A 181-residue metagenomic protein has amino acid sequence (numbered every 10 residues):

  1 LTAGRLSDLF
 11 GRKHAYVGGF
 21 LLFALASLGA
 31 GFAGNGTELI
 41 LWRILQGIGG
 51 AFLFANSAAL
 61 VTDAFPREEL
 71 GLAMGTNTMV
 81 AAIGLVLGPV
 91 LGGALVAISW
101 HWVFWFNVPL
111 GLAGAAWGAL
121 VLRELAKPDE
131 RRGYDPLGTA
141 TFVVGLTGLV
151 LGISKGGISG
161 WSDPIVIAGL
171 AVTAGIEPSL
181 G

Functional and structural regions predicted by a protein language model:
L1-L120: Transmembrane-helix bundle of Major Facilitator Superfamily
A97-G181: Hydrophobic transmembrane-helix bundles of small-molecule transporters
